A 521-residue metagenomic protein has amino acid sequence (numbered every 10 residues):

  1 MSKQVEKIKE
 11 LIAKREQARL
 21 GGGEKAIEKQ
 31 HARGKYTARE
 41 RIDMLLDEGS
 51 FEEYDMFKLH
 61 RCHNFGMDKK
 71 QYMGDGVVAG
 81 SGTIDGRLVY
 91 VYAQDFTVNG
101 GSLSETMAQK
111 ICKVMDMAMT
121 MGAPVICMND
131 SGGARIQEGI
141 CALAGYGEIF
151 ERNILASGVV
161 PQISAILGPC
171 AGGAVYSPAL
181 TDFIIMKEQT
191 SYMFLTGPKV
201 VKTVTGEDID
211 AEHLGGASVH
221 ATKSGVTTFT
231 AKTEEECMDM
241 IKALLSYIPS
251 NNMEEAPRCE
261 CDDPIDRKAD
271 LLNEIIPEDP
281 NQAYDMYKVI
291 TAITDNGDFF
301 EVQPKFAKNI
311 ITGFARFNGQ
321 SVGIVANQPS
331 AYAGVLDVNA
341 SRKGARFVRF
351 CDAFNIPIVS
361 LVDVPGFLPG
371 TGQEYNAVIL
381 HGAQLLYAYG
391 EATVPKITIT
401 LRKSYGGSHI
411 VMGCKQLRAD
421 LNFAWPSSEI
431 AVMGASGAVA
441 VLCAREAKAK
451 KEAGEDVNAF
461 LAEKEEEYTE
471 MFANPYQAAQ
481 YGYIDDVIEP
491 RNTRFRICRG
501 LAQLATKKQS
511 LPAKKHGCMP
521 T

Functional and structural regions predicted by a protein language model:
M1-T521: Ligand-binding clefts of soluble mixed alpha/beta catalytic domains
